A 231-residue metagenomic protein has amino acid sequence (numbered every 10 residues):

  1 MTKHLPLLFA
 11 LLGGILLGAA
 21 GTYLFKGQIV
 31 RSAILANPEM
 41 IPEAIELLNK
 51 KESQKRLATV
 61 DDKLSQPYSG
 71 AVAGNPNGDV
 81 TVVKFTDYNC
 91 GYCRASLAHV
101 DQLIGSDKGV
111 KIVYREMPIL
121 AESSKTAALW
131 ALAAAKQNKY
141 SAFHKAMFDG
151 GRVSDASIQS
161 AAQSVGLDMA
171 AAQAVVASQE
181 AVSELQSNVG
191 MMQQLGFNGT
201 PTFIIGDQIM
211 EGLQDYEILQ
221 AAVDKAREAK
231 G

Functional and structural regions predicted by a protein language model:
T2-E122, A174-A177, A181-Q194, G199 (+1 more regions): Extracytoplasmic thiol/disulfide redox context detector
H4, P118-T200, I204-G231: Cysteine-centric redox/oxidoreductase cores and disulfide-bonded domains
